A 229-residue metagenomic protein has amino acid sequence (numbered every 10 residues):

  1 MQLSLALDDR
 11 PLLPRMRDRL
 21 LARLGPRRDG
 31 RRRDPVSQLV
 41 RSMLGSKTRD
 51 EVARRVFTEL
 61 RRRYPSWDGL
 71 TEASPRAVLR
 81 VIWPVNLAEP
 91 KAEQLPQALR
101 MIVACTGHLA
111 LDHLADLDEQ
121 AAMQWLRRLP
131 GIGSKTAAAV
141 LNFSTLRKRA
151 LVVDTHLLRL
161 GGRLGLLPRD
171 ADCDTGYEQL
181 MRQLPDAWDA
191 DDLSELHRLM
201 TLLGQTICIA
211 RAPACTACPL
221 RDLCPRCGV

Functional and structural regions predicted by a protein language model:
Q2-V229: Catalytic cores of DNA base-excision repair glycosylases
